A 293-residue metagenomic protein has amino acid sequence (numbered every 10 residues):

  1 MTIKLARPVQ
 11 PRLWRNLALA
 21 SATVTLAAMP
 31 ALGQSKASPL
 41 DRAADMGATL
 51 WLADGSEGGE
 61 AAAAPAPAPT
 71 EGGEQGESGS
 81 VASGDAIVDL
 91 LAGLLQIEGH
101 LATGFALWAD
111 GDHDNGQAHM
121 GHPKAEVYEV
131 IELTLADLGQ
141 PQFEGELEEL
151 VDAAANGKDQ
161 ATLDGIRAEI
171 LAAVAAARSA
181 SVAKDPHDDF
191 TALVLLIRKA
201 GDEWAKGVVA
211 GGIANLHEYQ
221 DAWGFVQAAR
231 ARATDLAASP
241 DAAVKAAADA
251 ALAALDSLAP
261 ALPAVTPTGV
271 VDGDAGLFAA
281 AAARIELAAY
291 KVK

Functional and structural regions predicted by a protein language model:
M1-G33: Bacterial Sec-dependent N-terminal signal peptides
Q34-K293: Mature extracytoplasmic or organellar-lumen-exposed domains after removal of signal/transit peptides
